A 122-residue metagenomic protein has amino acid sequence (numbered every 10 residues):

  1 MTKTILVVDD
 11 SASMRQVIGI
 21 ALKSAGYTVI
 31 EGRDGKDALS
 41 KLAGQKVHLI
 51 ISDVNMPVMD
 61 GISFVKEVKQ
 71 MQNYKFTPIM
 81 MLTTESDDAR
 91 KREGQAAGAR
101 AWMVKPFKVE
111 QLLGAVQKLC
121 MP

Functional and structural regions predicted by a protein language model:
Q16-S24: Charged docking surfaces used in two-component/phosphorelay signaling
G26-R33, K41: Short hydrophobic/Thr-rich beta-strand motif most characteristic of the beta2 strand and flanking loop of CheY-like
K46-I51: Active-site beta3 strand of CheY-like receiver
D53, T83: Active-site residues of response regulator receiver
M56: Receiver (REC) domain active-site loop signature in two-component systems and cognate sites in sensor histidine kinases
R100: Short, glycine/charged-rich "phosphate-handling" switch motifs in NTP-dependent and phosphotransfer domains
F107-Q117: C-terminal output helix
